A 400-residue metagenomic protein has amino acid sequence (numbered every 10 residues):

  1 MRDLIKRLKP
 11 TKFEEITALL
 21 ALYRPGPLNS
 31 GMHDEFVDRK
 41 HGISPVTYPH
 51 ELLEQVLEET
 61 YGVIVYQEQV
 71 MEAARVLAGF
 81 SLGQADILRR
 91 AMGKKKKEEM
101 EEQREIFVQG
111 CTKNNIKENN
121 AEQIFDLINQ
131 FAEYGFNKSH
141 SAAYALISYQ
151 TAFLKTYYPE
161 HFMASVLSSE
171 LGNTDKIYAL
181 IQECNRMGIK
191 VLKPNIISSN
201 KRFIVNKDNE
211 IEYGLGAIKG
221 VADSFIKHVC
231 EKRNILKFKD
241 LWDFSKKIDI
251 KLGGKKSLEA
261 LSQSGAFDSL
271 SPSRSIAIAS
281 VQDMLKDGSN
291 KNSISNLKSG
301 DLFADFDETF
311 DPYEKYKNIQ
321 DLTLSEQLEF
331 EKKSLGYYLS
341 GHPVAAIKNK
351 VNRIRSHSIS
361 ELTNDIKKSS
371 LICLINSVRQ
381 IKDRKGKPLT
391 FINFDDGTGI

Functional and structural regions predicted by a protein language model:
M1-I400: Noncatalytic, beta-rich nucleic-acid-contacting surfaces in large DNA/RNA-processing enzymes
